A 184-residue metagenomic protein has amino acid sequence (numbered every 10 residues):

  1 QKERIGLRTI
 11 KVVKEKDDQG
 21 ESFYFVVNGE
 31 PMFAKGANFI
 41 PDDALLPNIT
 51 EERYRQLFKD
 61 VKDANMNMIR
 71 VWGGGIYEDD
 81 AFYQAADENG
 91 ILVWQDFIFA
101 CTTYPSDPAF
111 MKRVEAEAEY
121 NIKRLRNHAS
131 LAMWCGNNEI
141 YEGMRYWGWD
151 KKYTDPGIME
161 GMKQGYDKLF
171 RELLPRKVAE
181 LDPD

Functional and structural regions predicted by a protein language model:
E3-T102, P108-M133: Active-site-adjacent substrate/metal-binding segments within catalytic domains of carbohydrate-active enzymes
E88-G90, T103-P183: Active-site neighborhood of glycoside hydrolase catalytic domains
